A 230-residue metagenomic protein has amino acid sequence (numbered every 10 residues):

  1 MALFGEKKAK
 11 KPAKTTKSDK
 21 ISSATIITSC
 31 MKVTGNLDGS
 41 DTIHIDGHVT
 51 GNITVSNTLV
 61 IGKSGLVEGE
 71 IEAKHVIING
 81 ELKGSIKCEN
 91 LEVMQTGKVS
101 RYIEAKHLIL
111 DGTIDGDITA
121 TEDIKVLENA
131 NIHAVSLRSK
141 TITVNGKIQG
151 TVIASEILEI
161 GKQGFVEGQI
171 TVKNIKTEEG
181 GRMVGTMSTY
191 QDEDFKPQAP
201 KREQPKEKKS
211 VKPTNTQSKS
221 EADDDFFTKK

Functional and structural regions predicted by a protein language model:
M1-D38, T42-H44, H48, Q95 (+3 more regions): Intrinsically disordered, low-complexity terminal regions
G39-D41, H48-G51, V55-T58, K63-E68 (+3 more regions): N-terminal beta-strand/beta-hairpin edge segment
T58, E70, I78-G80, E122-D123 (+1 more regions): Short, T/G/N/S-enriched strand-turn elements that build extracellular solenoid repeat scaffolds
E81-L82, N90, I114, D123: Tandem repeat protein-protein interaction scaffolds, dominated by ankyrin-repeat arrays but also generalizing to other
